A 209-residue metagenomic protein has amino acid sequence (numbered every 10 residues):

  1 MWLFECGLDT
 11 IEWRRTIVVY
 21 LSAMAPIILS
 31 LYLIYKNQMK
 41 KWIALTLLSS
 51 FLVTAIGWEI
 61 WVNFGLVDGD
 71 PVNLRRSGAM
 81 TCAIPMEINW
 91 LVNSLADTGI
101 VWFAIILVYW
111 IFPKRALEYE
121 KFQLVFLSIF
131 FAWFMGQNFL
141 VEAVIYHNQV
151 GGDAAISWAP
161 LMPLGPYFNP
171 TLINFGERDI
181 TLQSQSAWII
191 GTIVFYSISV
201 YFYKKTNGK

Functional and structural regions predicted by a protein language model:
M1-K209: Aromatic-rich, lipid-facing transmembrane alpha helices and their immediate juxtamembrane interface loops in integral
